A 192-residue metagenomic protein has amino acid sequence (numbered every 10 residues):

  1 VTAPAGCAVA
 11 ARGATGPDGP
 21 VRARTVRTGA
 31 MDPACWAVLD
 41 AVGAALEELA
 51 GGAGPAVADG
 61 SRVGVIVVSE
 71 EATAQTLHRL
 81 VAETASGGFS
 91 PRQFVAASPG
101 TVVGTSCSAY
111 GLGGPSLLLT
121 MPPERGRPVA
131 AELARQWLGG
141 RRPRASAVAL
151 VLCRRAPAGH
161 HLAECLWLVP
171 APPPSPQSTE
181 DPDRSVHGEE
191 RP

Functional and structural regions predicted by a protein language model:
V1-P192: Conserved "HGTGT" condensation-loop signature of ketosynthase/thiolase-family condensing enzymes that catalyze
